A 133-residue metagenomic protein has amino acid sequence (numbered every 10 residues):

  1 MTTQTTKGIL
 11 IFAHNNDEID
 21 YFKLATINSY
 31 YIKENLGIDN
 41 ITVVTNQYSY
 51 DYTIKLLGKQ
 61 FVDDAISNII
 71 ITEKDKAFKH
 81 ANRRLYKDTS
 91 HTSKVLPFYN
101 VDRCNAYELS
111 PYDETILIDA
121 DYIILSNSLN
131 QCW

Functional and structural regions predicted by a protein language model:
M1-R84: N-terminal anchoring/stem segment of glycosyltransferases
H14, D88-T89, E114: Generic, low-specificity signal for short hydrophobic/alpha-helical stretches with a mild N-terminal bias, encompassing
N16, D20, H91-V95, D102: Short, surface-exposed alpha-helical recognition segments that flank or form part of ligand/macromolecule-binding
L24, F98-Y99: Short, glycine/acidic-rich beta->alpha junctions
I27, S90-S93, V101, E108: Residue-level detector of functional hotspots within protein domains
F78-F98: An acidic/histidine-cluster motif and surrounding catalytic segment that typifies divalent-metal-assisted enzyme active
Y99-W133: GT-A fold catalytic core of metal-dependent nucleotide-sugar glycosyltransferases, centered on the diacidic
